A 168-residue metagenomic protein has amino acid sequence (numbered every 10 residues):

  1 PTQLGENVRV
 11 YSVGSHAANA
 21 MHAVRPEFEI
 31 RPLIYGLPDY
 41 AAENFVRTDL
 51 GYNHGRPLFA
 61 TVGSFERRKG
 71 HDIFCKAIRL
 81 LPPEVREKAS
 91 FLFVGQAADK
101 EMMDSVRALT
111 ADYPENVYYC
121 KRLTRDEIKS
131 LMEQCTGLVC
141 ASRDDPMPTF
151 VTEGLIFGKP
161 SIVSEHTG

Functional and structural regions predicted by a protein language model:
T2-P32, L37: A short, active-site helix/loop in glycosyltransferases that binds the activated sugar's phosphate group
A17-N19, V85, S90-E115, E127: Short, structured helix-loop element that forms part of the nucleotide-activated donor/catalytic region
H22, I34-R56, S130: Acidic anion/phosphate-binding donor-loop and adjacent secondary structure in glycosyltransferase catalytic cores
Y52-K69, C75-I78, L92: Conserved donor-binding/catalytic core segment of Leloir-type glycosyltransferases
R122, S130-C135: Short alpha-helical donor nucleotide-sugar binding micro-motif in glycosyltransferases
K129, P148-I156, T167: Short alpha-helical segment that forms part of, or immediately flanks, the ligand-binding pocket in carbohydrate-active
R143: Aromatic "clamp/platform" in nucleotide-sugar-dependent glycosyltransferases that forms part of the donor/acceptor
P160-V163: Short hydrophobic beta-strand element within catalytic cores of glycosyltransferases and related nucleotide-activated
